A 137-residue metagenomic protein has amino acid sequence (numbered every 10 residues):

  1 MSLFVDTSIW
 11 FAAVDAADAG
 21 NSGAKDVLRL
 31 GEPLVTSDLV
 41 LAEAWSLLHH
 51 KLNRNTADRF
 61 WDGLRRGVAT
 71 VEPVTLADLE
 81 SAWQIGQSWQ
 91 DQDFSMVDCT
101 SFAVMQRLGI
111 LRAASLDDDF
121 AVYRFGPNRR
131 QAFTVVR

Functional and structural regions predicted by a protein language model:
M1-T36, H49-D62, P127-R129: Short, well-structured N-terminal submotif of metal-dependent ribonuclease cores
T7, D98-C99: Conserved glycosyltransferase catalytic-site signature
W10, L41, F120-A121: A generic structural signal for short hydrophobic patches within well-formed alpha-helices
R29-P33, G86-Q92: A short glycine/serine-rich beta->alpha loop
G31-L34, V68-T70, G109-L111: Short active-site oxyanion
V68-W89: Acidic catalytic patch
F102, Q106-R137: Acidic, PIN/NYN-like endoribonuclease modules and their adjacent C-terminal/linker elements
